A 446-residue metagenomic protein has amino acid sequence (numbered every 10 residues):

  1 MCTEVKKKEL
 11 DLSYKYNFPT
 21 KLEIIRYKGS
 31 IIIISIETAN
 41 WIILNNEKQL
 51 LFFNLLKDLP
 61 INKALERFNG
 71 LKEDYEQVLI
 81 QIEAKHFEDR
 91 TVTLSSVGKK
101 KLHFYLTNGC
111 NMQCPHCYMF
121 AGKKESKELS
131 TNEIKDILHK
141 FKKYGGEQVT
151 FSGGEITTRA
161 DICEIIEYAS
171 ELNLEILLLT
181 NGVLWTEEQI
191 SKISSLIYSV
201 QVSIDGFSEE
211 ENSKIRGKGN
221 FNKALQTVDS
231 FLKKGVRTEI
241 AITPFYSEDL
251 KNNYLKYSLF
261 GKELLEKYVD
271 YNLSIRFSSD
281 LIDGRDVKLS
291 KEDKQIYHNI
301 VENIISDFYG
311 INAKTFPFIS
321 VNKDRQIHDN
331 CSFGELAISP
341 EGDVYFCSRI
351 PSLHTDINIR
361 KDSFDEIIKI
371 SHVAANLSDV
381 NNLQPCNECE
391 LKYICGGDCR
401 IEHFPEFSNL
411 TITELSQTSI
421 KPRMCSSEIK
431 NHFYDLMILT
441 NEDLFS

Functional and structural regions predicted by a protein language model:
M1-N54: Acidic, low-complexity/disordered tracts enriched in E/D and polar residues
C2, V380-M437: Cysteine-cluster motifs in flexible loop/terminal segments that predominantly coordinate metals
L44-Y105: Long, charge-rich, low-complexity alpha-helical segments
S95-N132: Canonical Radical SAM [4Fe-4S] cluster-binding loop centered on the CxxxCxxC motif and its immediate flanking residues
M119, T131-S152, R159-S279: Radical SAM/AdoMet-radical enzyme domain recognition
I137-T157, T413-S446: Short Fe-S-cluster ligation motifs
G235, K291-D324, D343-V344, R349-G396: C-terminal accessory region of radical SAM enzymes
D329-F333: Short, small/polar residue-rich loop motifs at catalytic or cofactor-binding pockets
